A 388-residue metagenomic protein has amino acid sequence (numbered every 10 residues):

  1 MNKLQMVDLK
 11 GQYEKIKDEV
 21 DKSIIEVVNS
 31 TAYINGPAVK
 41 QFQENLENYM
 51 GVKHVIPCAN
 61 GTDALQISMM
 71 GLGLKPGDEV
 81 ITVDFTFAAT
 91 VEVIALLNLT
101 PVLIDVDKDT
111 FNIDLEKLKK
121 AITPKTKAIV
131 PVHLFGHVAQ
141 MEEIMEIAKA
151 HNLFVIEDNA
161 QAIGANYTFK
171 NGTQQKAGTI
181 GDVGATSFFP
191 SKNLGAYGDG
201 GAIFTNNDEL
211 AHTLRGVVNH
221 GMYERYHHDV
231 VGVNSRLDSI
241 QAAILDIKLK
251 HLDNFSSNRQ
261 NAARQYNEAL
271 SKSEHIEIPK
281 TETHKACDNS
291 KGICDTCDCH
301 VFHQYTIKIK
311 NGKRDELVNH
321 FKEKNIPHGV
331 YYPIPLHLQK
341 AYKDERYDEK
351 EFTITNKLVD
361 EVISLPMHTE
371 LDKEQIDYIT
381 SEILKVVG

Functional and structural regions predicted by a protein language model:
M1-S30, P37, K324, P366: N-terminal "arm"/small-domain region of PLP-dependent enzymes with the aminotransferase-like
K10, K22, V39-N45, Y49-K53 (+4 more regions): PLP-dependent aminotransferase class I/II
T31-E79, V93-L97, L103-D105, K170: Phosphate-binding glycine-rich loop
I56, I81, V102, V155-I156 (+3 more regions): Structural detector of well-ordered beta-strand residues that form the stable sheet scaffold of enzyme domains
M70-N166: PLP-dependent aminotransferase-like
E92-I94, I147, K176, N193 (+1 more regions): Hydrophobic/aromatic ligand-binding patch that stacks against planar heteroaromatic rings of cofactors or nucleotides
N112-K119, K170-G184, Y378, I383-V386: A short alpha/beta connector and helix-capping loop motif
E157-G195, E224-D229: Conserved active-site segment immediately N-terminal to the catalytic lysine that forms the internal aldimine
